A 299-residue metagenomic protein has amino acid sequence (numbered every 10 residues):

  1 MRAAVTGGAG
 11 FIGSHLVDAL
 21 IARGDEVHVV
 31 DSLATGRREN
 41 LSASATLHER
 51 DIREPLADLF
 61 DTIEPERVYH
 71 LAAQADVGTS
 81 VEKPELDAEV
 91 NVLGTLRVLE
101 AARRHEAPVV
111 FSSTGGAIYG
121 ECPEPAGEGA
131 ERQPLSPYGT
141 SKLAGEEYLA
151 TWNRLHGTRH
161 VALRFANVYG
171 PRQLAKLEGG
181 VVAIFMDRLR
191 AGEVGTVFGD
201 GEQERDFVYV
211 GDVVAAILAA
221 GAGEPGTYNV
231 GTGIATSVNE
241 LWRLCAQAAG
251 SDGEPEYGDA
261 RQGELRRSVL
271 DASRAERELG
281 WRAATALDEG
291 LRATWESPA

Functional and structural regions predicted by a protein language model:
M1-V168, I217: N-terminal Rossmann-like NAD(P)+-binding domain of SDR-like oxidoreductases, especially those catalyzing
A9-I12, R38, L96, I118 (+8 more regions): Gly/Ser/Thr-rich beta-alpha loop segments that engage phosphate groups in nucleotides
R37, D76, T114, C122 (+4 more regions): Activation loop
R38-E39, E146, A183, N239 (+2 more regions): Short, surface-exposed alpha-helical segments at coil->helix boundaries
H48, L174-E178, I234, A283: Residue-level signature of the cytosolic catalytic core of signaling kinases
A130, P134-S141, F165, L174 (+3 more regions): The catalytic Tyr-centered alpha-helix of NAD(P)H-dependent dehydrogenases
L189-A299: C-terminal substrate-binding subdomain of Rossmann-fold SDR/epimerase-dehydratase oxidoreductases
